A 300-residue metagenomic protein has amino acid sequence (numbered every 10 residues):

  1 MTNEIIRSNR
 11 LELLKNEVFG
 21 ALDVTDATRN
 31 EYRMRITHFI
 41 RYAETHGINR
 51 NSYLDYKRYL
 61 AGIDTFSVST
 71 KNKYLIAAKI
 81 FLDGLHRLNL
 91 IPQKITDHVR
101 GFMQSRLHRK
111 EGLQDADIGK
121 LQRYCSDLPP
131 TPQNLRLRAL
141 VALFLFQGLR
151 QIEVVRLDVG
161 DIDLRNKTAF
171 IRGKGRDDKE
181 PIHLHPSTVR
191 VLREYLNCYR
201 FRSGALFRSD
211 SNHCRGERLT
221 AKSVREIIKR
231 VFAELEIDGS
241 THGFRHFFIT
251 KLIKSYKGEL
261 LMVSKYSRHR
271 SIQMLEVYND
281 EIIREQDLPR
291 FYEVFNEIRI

Functional and structural regions predicted by a protein language model:
M1-I300: Conserved catalytic core of the tyrosine transesterase superfamily
